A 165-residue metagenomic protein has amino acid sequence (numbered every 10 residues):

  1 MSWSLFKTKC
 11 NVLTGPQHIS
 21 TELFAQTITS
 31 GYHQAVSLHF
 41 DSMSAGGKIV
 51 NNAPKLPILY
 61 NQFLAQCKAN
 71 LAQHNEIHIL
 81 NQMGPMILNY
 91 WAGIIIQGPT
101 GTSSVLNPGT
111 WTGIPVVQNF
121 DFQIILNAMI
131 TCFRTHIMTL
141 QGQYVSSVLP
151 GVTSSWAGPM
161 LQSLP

Functional and structural regions predicted by a protein language model:
M1-P165: Amphipathic alpha-helical hairpins/coiled-coils and adjacent low-complexity
